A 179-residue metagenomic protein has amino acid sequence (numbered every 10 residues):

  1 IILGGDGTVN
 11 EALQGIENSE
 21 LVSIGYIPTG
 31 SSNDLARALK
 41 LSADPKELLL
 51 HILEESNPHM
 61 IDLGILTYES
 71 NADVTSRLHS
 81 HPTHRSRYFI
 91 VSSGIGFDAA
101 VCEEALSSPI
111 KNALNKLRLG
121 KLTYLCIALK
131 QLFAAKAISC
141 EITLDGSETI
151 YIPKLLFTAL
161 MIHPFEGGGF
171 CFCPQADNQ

Functional and structural regions predicted by a protein language model:
I1, G25-I27, T158: Hydrophobic/aromatic beta-strand patches that form the interior of the parallel beta-sheet core in alpha/beta enzyme
I1-L21: N-terminal small/polar loop signature for handling phosphorylated ligands or for N-terminal nucleophile
L3, T67, M161: Conserved residues at the C-terminal ends of beta-strands
D6, V101, T158: A residue-level signal for conserved active-site and pocket-lining positions in enzyme catalytic cores
G7-V9, N33, F97, P164-E166: Glycine-rich nucleotide phosphate-binding loop and flanking beta-alpha elements of Rossmann-like dinucleotide-binding
E11-Q14, A36-R37, A100, G169-F170: Short glycine-/acidic-enriched loop or helix-start segments at secondary-structure transitions that form or flank
N18-G25, T29-K154: Catalytic core of DAGKc-family lipid kinases
F133, L144-E148, P153-Q179: Internal anion-binding site segments
